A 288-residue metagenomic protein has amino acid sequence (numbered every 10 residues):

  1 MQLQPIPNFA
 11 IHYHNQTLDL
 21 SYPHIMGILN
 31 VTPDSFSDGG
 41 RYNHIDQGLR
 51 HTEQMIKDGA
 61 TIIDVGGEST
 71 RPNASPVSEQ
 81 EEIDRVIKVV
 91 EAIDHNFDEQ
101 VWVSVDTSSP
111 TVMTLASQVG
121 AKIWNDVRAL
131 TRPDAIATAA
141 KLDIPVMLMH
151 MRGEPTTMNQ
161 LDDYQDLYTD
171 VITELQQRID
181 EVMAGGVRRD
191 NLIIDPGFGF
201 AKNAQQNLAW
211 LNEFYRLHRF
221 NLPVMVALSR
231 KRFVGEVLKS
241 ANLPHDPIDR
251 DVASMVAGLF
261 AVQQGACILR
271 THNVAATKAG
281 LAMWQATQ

Functional and structural regions predicted by a protein language model:
Q4-P5, Y13, L20, S37-D46 (+7 more regions): Active-site-adjacent loop and "lid" segments of alpha/beta metabolic enzymes
L20-I28, Q54-G66: N-terminal glycine-rich anion-binding loops that anchor highly charged ligand groups
N30-D34: Short polar catalytic/cofactor-binding loops
Q100-V101, R188-N191: Short acidic capping loops at alpha-helix termini that bridge into adjacent secondary structure
G197: Conserved Motif II region of HX4D acyltransferases
